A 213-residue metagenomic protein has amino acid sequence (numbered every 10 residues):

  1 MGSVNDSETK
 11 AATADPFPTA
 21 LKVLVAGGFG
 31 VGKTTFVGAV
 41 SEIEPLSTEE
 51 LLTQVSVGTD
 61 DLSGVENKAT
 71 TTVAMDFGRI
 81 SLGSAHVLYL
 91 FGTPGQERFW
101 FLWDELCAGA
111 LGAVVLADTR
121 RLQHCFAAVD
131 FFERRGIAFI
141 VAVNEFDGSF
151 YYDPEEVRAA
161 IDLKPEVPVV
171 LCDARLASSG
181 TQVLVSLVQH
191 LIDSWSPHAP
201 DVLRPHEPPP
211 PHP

Functional and structural regions predicted by a protein language model:
M1, I192-P213: NTP-binding/hydrolysis catalytic cores, primarily Walker-type P-loop NTPases
G2-V65, A69, G78-Y89: Conserved G1/Walker A P-loop phosphate-binding module
G32, E97, L122-Q123, S149: Catalytic P-loop NTPase motifs of RecA-like helicase/translocase cores
L90-T93, A113-D118, V141-E145, L171-D173: Conserved beta-strand segments of the P-loop GTPase G domain that flank and frequently precede/overlap
Q96-R121, D130-R135: Inter-motif core of Ras-like GTPase G domains
A128-F131, E156-V157: A general structural detector for well-ordered alpha-helical segments in enzyme core domains, enriched
R135-A138, E166: A short helix->loop->beta-strand "cap" motif at the edges of active sites that frequently abuts
D147-D201: Canonical P-loop GTPase G-domain recognition
